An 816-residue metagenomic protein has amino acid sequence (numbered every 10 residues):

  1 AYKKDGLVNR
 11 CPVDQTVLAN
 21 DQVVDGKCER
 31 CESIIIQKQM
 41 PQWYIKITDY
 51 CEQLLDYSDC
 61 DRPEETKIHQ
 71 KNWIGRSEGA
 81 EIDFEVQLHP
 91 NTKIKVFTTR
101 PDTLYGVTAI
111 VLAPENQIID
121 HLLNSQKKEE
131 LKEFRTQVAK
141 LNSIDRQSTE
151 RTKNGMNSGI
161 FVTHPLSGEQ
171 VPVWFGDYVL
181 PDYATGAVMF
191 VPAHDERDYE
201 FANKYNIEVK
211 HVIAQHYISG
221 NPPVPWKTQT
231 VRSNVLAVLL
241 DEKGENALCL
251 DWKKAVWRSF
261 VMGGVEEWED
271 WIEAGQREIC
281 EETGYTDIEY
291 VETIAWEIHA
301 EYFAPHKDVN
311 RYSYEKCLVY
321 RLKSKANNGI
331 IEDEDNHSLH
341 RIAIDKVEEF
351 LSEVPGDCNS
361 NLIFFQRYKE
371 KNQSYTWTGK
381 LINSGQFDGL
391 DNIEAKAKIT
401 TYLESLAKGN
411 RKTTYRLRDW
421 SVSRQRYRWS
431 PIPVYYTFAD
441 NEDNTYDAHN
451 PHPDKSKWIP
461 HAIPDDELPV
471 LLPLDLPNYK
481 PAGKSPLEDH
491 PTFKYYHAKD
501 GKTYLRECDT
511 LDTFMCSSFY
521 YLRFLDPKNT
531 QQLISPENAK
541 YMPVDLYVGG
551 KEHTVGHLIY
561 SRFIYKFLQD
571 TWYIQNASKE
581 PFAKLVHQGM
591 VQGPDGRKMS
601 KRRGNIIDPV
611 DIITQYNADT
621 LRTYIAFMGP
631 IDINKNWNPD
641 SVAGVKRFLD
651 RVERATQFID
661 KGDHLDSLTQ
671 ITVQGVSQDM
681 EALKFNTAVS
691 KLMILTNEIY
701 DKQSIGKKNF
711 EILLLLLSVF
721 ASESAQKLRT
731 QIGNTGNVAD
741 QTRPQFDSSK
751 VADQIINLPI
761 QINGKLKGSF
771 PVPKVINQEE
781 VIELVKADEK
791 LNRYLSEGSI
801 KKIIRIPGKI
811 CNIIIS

Functional and structural regions predicted by a protein language model:
A1-A214, D500, I712, A721-F770 (+2 more regions): NTP-handling and nucleic-acid-processing catalytic cores
A1-I94, A187-Q229, E370-P453, D608-T623 (+5 more regions): Residue patterns forming the tRNA-binding/recognition surfaces of aminoacyl-tRNA synthetases and related DALR
A1-V13, R76, T103, N410-E442 (+3 more regions): Helix-rich, typically C-terminal accessory recognition domains appended to large enzymatic cores
E85, R411-L505, M515: Gly/Pro-rich turn-and-neighbor structural signature
A113, Q126-K128, I207-K210, A214-H216 (+9 more regions): Basic, alpha-helical terminal appendages of large translation-related enzymes
F161, P165-L166, Q170-P181, G483 (+1 more regions): Alpha-helical recognition segments enriched in aromatics with Gly/Pro capping that present substrate-recognition
H216-V261: N-terminal strand-loop-strand
V265-C358, E370-N383: Unchanged
